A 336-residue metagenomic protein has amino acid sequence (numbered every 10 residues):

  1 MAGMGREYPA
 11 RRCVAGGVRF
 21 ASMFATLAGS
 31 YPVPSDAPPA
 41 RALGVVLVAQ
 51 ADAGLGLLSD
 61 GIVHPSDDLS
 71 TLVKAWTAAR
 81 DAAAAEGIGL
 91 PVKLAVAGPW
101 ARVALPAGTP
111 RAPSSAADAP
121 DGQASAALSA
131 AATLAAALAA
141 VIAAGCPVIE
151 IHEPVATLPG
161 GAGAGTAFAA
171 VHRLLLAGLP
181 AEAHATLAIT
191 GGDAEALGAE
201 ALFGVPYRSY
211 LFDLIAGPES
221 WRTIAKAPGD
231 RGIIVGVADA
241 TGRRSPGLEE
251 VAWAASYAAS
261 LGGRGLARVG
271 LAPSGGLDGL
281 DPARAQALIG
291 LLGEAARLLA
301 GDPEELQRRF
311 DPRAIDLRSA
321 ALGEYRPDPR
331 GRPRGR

Functional and structural regions predicted by a protein language model:
M1-R336: Domain-level signal for soluble alpha/beta catalytic cores
